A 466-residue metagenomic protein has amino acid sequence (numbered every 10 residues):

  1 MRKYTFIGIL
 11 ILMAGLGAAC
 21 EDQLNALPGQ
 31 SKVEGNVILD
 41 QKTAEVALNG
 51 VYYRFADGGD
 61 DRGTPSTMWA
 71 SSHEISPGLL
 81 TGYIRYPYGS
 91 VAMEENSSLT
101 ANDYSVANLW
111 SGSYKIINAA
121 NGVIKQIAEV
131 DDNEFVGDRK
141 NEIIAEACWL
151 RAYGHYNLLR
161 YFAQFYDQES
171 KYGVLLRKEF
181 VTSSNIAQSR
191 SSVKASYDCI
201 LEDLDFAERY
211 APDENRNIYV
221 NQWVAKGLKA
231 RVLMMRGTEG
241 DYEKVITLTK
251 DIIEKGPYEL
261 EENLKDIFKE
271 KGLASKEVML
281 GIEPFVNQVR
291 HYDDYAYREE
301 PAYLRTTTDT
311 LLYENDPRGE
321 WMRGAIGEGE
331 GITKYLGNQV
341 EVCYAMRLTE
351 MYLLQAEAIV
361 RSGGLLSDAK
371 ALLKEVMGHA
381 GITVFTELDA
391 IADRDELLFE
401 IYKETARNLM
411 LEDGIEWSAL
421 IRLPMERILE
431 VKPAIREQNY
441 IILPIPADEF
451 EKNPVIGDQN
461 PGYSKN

Functional and structural regions predicted by a protein language model:
Y4, C20-S71, N453-N466: Acidic, glycine-rich segments characteristic of secretory precursors and extracytoplasmic regions
E34-G35, R62-G82, A163-K171, L175 (+2 more regions): Short, surface-exposed recognition loops and adjoining beta-strand edges that mediate ligand/DNA contacts, enriched
V46, P65-S66, Y242-T349, I382-L388 (+7 more regions): Hydrophobic-face positions in mid-chain alpha helices that act as interaction patches
Y86-F162, L204-N215, N338-L348, A358-L365 (+1 more regions): Conserved, well-structured interaction surfaces
I117-A120, Y197, L204, Y242 (+2 more regions): Inward-facing hydrophobic residues that define packing positions of alpha-helical scaffold repeats
D138, Y161-D198: Short coil/linker segments at helix-helix boundaries
